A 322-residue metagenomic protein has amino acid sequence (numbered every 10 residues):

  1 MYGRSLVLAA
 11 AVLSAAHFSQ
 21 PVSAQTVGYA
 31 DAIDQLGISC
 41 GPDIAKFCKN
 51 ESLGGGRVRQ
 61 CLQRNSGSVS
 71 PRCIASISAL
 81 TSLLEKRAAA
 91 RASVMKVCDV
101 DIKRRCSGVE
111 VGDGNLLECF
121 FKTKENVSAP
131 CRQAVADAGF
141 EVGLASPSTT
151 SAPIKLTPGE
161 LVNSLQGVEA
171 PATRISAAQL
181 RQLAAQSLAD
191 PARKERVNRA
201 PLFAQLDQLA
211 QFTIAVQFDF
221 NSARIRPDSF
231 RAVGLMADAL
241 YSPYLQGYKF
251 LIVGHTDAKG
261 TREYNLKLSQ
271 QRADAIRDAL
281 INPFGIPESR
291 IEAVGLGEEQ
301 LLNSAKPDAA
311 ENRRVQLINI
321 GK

Functional and structural regions predicted by a protein language model:
M1-A9: Bacterial N-terminal signal peptides that target proteins for export
L13-V22: C-terminal segment of classical bacterial N-terminal signal peptides
P21-T149: Mitochondrial intermembrane space
I33-Q35, L53-G56, S68, D113-G114 (+8 more regions): Extracytoplasmic
Q60-Q63, E118-F121, Q211-Q217, K249-V253 (+3 more regions): Soluble periplasmic/extracytoplasmic beta-strand elements of cell-envelope proteins
R64-S66, K124, D219-A223, D238 (+3 more regions): Solvent-exposed coil/turn segments that connect beta secondary-structure elements in extracytoplasmic/periplasmic
S146-K249: Periplasmic peptidoglycan-binding/tethering modules of Gram-negative envelope proteins
P227, V253-K322: Periplasmic OmpA-like peptidoglycan-binding domain that tethers envelope proteins to the cell wall
